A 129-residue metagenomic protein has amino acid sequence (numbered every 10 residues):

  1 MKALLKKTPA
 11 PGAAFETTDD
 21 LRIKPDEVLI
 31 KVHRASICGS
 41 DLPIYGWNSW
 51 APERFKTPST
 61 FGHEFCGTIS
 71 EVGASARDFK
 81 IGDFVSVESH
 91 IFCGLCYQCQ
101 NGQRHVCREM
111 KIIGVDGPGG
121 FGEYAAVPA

Functional and structural regions predicted by a protein language model:
M1-L4: Short structural boundary motif marking the start of a folded domain
T8-A10, S70-S75, A129: Short loop segments at secondary-structure junctions
A10-F15, G39-S40: Short N-terminal binding/cap micro-motifs at the start of the first secondary-structure element
L21-A35, S49-Y97: Glycine-rich beta-strand-centered segment in the early N-terminal region that forms part of a ligand/cofactor-binding
S40, S86-H90, V115: Glycine-rich phosphate/pyrophosphate-binding beta-alpha loops
S40-G46: Cytochrome P450 core scaffold surrounding the K-helix E-X-X-R motif and the conserved "meander" helix-loop region
C93-A129: NAD(P)H dinucleotide-binding glycine-rich loop of Rossmann-like/cofactor-binding domains, especially the beta1-alpha1
